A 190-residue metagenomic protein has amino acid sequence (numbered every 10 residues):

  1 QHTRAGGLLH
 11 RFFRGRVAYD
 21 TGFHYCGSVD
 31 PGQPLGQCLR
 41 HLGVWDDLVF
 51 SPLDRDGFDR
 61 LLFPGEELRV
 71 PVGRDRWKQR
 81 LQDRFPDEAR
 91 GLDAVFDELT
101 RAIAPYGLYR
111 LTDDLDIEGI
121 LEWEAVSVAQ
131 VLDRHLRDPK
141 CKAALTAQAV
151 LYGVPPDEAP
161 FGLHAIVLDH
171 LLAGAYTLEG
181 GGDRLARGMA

Functional and structural regions predicted by a protein language model:
Q1-E98: N-terminal glycine-rich phosphate/pyrophosphate-binding loop and immediately adjacent elements
H2-T3, F12, A149, H170 (+1 more regions): Short glycine- and Lys/Arg-enriched binding-loop motifs that mark or flank ligand-binding interfaces
Y19-T21, T112-L115, L172-A175: A short, structure-level motif marking secondary-structure boundaries and short turns
L35, A159-L163: A short mid-domain helix/strand-loop element embedded in enzyme catalytic domains that forms or borders the active-site
P64-A159: Rossmann-like flavin
W123, D133, A165-A190: Helical element adjacent to the flavin cofactor pocket in flavoenzyme catalytic cores
